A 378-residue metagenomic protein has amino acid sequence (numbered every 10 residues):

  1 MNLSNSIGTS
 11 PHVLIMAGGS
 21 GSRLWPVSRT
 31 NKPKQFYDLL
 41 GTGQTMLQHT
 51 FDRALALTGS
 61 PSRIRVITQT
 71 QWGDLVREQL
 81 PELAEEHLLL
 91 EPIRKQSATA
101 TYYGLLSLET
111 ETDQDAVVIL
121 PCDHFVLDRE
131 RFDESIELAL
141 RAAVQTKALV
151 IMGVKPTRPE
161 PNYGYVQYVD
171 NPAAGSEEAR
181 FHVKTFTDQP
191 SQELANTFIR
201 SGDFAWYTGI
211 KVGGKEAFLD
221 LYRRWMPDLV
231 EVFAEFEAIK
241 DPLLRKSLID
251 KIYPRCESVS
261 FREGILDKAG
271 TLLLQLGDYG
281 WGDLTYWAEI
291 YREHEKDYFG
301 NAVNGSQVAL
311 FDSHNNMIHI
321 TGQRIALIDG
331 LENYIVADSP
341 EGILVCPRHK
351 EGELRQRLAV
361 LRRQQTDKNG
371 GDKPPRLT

Functional and structural regions predicted by a protein language model:
M1-I15, R23-P33, G41-P121, F125-E137: Conserved N-terminal catalytic core of the sugar/cofactor nucleotidyltransferase
N2-S10, K215-T378: Left-handed beta-helix
T9-P11, S60-S62, A84-E85, T112-D115 (+8 more regions): Short coil/turn connectors at secondary-structure junctions
I15-A17, I67, V118-P121, I151-K155 (+2 more regions): Short beta-strand segments
L47, G104, D123, V166 (+3 more regions): Residue-level signal for inorganic ion chemistry
R129-D250, L273, Q323, R348: Conserved core of the sugar-phosphate nucleotidyltransferase
